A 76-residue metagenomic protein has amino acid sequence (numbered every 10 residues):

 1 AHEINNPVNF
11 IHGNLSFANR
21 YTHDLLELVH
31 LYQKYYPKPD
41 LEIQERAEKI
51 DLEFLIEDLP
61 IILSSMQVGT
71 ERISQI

Functional and structural regions predicted by a protein language model:
E3-Q75: Histidine phosphotransfer helical core of two-component systems
